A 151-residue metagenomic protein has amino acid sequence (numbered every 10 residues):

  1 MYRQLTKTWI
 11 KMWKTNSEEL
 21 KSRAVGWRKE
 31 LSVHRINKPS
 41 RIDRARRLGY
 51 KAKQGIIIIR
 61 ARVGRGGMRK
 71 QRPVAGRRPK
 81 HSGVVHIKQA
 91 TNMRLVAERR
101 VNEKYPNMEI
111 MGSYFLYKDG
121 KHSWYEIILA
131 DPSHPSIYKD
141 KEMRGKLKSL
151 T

Functional and structural regions predicted by a protein language model:
M1-Q54, G76-T151: Low-complexity, rRNA-contacting terminal tracts
K51-K70: An N-terminal amphipathic alpha-helical segment
P73: Iron-sulfur-cluster electron-transfer modules
